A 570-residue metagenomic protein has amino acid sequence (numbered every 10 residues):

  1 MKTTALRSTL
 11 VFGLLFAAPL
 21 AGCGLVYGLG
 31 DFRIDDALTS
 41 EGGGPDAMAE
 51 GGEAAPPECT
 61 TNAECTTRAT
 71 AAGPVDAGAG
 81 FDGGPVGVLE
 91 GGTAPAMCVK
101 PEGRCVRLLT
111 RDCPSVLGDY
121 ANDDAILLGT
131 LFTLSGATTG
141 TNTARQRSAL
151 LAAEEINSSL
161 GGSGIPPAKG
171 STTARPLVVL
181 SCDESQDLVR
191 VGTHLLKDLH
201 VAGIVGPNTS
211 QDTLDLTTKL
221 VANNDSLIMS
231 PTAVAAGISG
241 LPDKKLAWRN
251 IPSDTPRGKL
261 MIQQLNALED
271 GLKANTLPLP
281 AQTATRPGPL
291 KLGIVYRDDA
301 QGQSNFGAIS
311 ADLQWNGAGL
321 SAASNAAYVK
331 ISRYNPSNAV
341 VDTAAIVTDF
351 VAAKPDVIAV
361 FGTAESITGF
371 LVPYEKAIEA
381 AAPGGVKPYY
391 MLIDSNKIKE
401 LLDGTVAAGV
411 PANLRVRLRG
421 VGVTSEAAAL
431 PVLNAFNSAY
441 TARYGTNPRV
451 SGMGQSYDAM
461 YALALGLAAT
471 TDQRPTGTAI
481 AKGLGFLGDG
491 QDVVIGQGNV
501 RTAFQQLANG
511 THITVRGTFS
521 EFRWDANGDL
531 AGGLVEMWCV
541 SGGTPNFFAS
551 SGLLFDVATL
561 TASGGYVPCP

Functional and structural regions predicted by a protein language model:
M1-F12: Bacterial N-terminal signal peptides that target proteins for export
L20-G22: C-terminal motif of bacterial Sec signal peptides marking the signal peptidase cleavage site
G24-P570: Extracytosolic ligand-binding ectodomains
